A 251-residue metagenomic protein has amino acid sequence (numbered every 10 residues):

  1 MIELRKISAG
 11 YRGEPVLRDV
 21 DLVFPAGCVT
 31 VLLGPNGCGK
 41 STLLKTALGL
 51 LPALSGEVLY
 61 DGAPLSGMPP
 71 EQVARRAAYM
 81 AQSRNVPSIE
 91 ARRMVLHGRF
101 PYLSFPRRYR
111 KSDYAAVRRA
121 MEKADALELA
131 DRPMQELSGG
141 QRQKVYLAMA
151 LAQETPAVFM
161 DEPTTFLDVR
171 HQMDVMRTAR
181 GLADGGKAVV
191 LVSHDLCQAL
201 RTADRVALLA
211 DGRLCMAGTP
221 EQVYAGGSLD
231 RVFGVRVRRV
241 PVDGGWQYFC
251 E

Functional and structural regions predicted by a protein language model:
L33-P35: The feature captures the beta-strand-to-loop junction immediately N-terminal to the Walker
L48: Helix-to-loop junction immediately C-terminal to a conserved catalytic motif
G56-P64, V73: Conserved ABC transporter NBD signature motif
L96, K111-L129, E154: Conserved ABC ATPase "signature" region
R108, P133-L137: Conserved ABC ATPase signature
V158-E162: Catalytic Walker B motif of ABC-type/P-loop ATPase nucleotide-binding domains
D230-E251: ABC ATPase nucleotide-binding domains
